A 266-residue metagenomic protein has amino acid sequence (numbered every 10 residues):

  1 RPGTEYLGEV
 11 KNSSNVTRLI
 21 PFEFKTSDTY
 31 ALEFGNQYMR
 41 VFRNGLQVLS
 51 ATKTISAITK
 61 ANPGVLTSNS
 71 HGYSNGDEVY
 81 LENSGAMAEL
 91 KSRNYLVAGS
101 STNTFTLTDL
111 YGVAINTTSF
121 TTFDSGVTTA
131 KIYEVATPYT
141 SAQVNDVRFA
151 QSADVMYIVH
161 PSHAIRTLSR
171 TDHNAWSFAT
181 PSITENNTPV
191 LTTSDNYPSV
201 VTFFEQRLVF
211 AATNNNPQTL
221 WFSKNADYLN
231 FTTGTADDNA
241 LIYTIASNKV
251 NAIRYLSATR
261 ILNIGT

Functional and structural regions predicted by a protein language model:
R1-T52, H163, T167-G265: N-terminal beta-propeller domains
L46-Q151, V159-A164, D172, P181-T193: Small/polar beta-strand repeat architecture
